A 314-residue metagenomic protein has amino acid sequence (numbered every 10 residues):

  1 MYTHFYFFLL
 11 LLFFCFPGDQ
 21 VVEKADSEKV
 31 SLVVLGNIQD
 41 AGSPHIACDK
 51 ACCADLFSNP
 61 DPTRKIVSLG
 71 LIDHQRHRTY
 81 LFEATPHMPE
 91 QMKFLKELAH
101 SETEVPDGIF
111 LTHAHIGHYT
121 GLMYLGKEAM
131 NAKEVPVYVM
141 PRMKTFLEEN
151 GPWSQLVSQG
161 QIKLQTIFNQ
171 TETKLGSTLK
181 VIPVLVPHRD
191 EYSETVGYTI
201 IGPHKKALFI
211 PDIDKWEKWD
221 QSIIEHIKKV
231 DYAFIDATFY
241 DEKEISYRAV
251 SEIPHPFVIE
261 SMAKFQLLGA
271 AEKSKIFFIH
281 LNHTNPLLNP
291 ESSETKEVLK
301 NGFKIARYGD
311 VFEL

Functional and structural regions predicted by a protein language model:
Y2-H4, F8-S27: Bacterial Sec-dependent signal peptides at the C-terminal "C-region" and cleavage site
V22-E97, L164-H226, V311-L314: Core dinuclear metal-dependent hydrolase active-site scaffold
E28, K133, V157-L164, S177-L179 (+1 more regions): A short helix-to-beta-strand connector/capping loop
V33, G108-F110, Y138, Q165 (+3 more regions): Hydrophobic/aromatic beta-strand patches that form the interior of the parallel beta-sheet core in alpha/beta enzyme
P44, Q91-K93, T120-L122, E148-E149 (+4 more regions): Short glycine-/acidic-enriched loop or helix-start segments at secondary-structure transitions that form or flank
K65-S68, I72-Y138, D231: Active-site metal-binding motif and surrounding structural segment of the metallo-beta-lactamase
R142-G151: A short, active-site helix/loop in glycosyltransferases that binds the activated sugar's phosphate group
I201-K206, I213-D310: Cap/insert and terminal regions of metallo-dependent hydrolase folds
